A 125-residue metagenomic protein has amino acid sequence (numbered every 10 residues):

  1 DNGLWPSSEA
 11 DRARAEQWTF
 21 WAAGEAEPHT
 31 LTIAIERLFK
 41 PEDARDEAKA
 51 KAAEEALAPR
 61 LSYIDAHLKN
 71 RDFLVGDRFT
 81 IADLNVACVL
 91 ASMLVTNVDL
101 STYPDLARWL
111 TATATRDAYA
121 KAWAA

Functional and structural regions predicted by a protein language model:
D1-K51, E55, D65: GST-like domain detector, emphasizing the conserved glutathione-binding G-site in the N-terminal thioredoxin-like
D1-N2, W18, P41, N70-R71 (+1 more regions): Alpha-helix C-capping/helix-to-loop hinge sites
A15, T102-R108, A112: Domain-level recognition of soluble alpha/beta enzyme cores, biased toward histidine phosphatases/phosphomutases
E25, T30-A34, L74-D99, L110-T113 (+1 more regions): GST superfamily/GST-like fold recognition
A52, N97-Y103: Structural helix-adjacent loops and short alpha-helical linkers that scaffold large soluble proteins
A53-R60, W109: Alpha-helical packing segments of well-folded alpha/beta enzyme cores
I64-V75: Hydrophobic alpha-helical bundle segments that form small-molecule/ligand-binding pockets
Y119-A125: Terminal-tail/helix-coil boundary detector
